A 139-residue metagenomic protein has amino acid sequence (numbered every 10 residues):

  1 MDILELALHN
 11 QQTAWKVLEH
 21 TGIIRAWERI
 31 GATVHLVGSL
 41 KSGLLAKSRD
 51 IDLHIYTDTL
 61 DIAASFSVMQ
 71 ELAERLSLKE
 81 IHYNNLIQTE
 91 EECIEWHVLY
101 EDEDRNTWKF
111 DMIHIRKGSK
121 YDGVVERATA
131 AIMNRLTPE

Functional and structural regions predicted by a protein language model:
M1-V37: Helical scaffold of the NTase/Pol beta-like nucleotidyltransferase catalytic core
I23-F66: Active-site nucleotide-donor binding segment shared across nucleotidyl transfer reactions
W27, V34, L72, V98 (+1 more regions): Generic structural hydrophobic/aromatic packing signal, biased to beta-strands
D58-A63, R105-N106, K117-K120: Short, charged/polar surface micro-motifs in flexible loops or helix N-caps
S65-E74: Short amphipathic alpha-helices in soluble, non-transmembrane regions that often serve as interface/regulatory elements
Q70, I81, R127-T129: Short, charged/polar low-complexity linear motifs in solvent-exposed/disordered segments
L76-R116: Conserved catalytic core of two-metal-ion nucleotidyltransferases
K109-E139: Catalytic cores of NTP-dependent nucleotidyl/adenyl transfer enzymes across multiple folds
